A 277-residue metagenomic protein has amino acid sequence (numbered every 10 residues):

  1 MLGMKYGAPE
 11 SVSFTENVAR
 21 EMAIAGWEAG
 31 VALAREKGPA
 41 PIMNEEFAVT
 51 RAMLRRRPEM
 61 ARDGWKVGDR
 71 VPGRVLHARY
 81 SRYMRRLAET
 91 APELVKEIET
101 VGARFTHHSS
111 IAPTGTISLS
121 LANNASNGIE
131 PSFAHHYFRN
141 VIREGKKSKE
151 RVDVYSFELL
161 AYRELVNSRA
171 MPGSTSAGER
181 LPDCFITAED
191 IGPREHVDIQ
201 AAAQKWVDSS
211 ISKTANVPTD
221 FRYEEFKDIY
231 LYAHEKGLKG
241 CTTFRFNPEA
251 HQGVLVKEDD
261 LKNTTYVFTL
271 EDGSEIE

Functional and structural regions predicted by a protein language model:
M1-P72: Extended, well-ordered alpha-helical scaffold/bundle regions in very large, multi-domain proteins
R35, P39, D69-R70, R74-E89 (+2 more regions): Catalytic alpha/beta core of large soluble enzyme barrels
